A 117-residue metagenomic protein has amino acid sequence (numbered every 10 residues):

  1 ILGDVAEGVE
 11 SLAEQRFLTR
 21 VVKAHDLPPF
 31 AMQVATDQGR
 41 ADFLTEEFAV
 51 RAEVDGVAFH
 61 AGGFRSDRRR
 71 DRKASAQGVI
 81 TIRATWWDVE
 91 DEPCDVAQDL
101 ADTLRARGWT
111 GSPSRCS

Functional and structural regions predicted by a protein language model:
I1-S117: Surface segments flanking catalytic/ligand-binding clefts of nucleic-acid enzymes
